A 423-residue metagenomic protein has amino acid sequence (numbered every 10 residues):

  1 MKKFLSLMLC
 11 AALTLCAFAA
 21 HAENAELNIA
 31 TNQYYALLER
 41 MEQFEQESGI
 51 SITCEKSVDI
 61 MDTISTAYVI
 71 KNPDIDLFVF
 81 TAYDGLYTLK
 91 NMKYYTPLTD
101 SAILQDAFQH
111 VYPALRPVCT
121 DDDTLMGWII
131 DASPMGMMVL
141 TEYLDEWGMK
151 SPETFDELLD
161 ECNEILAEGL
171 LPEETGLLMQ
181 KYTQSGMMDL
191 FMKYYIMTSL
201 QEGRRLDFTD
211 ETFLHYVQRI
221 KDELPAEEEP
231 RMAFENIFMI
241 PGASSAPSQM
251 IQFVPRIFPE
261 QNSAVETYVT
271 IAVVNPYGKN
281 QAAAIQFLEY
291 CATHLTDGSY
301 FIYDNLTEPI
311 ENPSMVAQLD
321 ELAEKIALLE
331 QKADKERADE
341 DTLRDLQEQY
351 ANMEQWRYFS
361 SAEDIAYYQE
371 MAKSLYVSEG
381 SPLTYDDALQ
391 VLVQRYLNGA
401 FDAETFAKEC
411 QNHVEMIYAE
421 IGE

Functional and structural regions predicted by a protein language model:
E23-Y34, I50-E55, L77: Short, well-ordered beta-strand elements
Q33-S51, L389: Short, polar/charged alpha-helical segment
A36, T120, I326-E420: C-terminal capping/gating helix-and-loop segments adjacent to ligand/active sites or protein-protein/ligand interfaces
E47-V111, E142-E153, R231, P241-A246: Extracytoplasmic "Venus flytrap"/periplasmic binding protein-like
T81-G136, I251-F258: Hinge/lid segment of periplasmic solute-binding proteins
T124, A246-E324, L328-Q331, R337: Extracytoplasmic/periplasmic substrate-recognition and gating elements
T124-I130, M135, L159-L206: Extracytoplasmic/periplasmic solute-binding protein
F191-Y194, S199-E229, P247-F258: Glycine-centered hinge/linker elements that transmit conformational signals in sensory and ligand-binding systems
